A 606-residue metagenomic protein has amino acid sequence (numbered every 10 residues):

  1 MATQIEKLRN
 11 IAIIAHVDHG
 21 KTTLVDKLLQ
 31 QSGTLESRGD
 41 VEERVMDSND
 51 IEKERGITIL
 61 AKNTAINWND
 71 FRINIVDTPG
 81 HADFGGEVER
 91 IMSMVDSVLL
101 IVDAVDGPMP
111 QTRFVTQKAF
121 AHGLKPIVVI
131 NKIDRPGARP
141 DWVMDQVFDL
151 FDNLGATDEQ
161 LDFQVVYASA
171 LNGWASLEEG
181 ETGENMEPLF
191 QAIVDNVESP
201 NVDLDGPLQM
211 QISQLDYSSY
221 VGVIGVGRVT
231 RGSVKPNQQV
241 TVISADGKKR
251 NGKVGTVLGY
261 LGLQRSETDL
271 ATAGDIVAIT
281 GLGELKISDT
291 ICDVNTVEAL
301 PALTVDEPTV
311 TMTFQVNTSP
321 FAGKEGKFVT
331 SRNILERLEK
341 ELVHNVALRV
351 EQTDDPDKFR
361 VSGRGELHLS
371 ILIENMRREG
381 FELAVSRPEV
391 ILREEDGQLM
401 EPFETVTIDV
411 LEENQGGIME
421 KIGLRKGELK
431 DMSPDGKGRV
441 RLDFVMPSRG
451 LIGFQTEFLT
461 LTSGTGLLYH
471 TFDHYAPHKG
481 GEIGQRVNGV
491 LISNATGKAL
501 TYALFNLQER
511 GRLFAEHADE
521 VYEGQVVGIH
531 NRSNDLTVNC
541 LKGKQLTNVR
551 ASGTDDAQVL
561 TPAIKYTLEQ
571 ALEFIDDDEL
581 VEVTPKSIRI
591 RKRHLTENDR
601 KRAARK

Functional and structural regions predicted by a protein language model:
M1-K606: Structural and coupling elements of P-loop NTPases
